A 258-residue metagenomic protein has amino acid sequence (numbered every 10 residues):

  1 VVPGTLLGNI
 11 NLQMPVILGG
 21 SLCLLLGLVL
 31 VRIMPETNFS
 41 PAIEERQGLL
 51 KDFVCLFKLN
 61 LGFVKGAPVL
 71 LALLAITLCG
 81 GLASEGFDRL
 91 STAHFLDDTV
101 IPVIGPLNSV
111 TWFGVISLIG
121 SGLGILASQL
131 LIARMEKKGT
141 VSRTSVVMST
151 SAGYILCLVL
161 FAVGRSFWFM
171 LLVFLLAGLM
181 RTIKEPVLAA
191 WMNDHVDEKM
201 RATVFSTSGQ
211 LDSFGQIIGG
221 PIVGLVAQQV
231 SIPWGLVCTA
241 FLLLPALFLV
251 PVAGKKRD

Functional and structural regions predicted by a protein language model:
V1-N9, V16-P35, I76-A93, I116-A133 (+3 more regions): Substrate-agnostic recognition of the 12-TM MFS/MFS-like secondary transporter fold
L6-S21, V103-W112, S142, L225-P245: A membrane-interface helix-boundary motif in multi-pass transporters
I17-G19, L24-Q47, P251-D258: Helix-loop junctions on the cytosolic side of multi-pass membrane transporters, especially the intracellular loop
I33-L74: Juxtamembrane intracellular "pre-TM" segments in multi-pass secondary transporters
L49, V69, K199-T203, W234: Conserved short cytoplasmic inter-helical helices of the MFS fold
V69-L74, F113, V147, M170: Hydrophobic alpha-helix/TM-entry signal in multi-pass membrane transporters
D98-G122: Loop-to-transmembrane helix entry
L160-F174: Helix-loop junctions at membrane interfaces in 12-TM secondary transporters
